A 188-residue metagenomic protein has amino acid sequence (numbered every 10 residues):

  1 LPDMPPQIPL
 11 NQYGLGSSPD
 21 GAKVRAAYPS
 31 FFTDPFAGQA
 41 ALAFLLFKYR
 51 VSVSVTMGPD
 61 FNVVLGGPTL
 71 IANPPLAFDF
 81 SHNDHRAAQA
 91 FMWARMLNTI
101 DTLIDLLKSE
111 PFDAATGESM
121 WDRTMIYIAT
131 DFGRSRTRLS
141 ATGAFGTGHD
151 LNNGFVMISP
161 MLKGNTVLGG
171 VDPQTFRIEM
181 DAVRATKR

Functional and structural regions predicted by a protein language model:
L1-A115: Anion-binding catalytic surfaces of enzymes that hydrolyze or transfer phosphate/sulfate esters
T69-R188: Feature marks hydrolase-like catalytic cores characterized by long aromatic- and Gly/Pro-rich stretches
